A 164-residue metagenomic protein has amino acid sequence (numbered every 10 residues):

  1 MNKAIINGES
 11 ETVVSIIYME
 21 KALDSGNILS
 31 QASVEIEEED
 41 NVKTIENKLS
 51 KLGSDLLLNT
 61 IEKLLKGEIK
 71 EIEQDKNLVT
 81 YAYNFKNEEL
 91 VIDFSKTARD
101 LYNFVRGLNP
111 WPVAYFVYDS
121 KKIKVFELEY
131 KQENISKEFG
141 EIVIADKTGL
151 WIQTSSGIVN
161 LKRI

Functional and structural regions predicted by a protein language model:
M1-Y81, E88: Donor/substrate-binding cores of folate-linked one-carbon enzymes
I6, E20, A82-N84, Y115 (+2 more regions): Short secondary-structure boundary/capping segments
G8-S10, N84-K86, G107-L108, I144: A short catalytic or substrate-binding loop motif that flags glycine-/basic-rich loops and adjacent residues that bind
E11, S25-G26, N87-E89, S120 (+2 more regions): Sequence-level motif detector for i,i+2 pairs with an aromatic at +2
Y83-S95: Acyl-group handling in specialized metabolite and lipid biosynthesis
F94-I164: An anion-binding loop in the catalytic cleft
